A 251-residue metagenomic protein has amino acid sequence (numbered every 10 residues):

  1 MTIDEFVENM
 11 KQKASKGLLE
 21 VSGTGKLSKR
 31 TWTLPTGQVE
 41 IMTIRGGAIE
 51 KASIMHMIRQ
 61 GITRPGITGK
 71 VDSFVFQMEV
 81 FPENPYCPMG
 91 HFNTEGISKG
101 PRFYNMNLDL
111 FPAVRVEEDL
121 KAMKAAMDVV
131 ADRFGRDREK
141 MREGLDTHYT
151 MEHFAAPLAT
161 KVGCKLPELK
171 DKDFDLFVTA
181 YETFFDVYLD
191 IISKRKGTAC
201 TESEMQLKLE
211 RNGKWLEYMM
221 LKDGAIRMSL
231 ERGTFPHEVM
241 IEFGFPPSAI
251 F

Functional and structural regions predicted by a protein language model:
M1-G66, D171-L221: Gly/Pro-rich turn-and-neighbor structural signature
E5, I226-F251: TerminUS-proximal long segments
Q38-M106: Internal mixed beta-strand/loop scaffold within catalytic domains of large alpha/beta enzymes
D72, R102-F111, A155-D171, K214-E217: Glycine-rich, often proline-containing surface loops adjacent to acidic residues and nearby aromatics that form
C87-M89, V116-D119, R227-L230: Short helix/loop capping segments that flank catalytic or ligand/cofactor-binding pockets
S98-G144: Compact, glycine/acidic-enriched structural inserts
L120, K165-E168, E217-L221, A225 (+2 more regions): Extended, well-ordered protein cores
D128-L176, I191-S193: Long, charged, mostly alpha-helical binding arms that flank functional sites
